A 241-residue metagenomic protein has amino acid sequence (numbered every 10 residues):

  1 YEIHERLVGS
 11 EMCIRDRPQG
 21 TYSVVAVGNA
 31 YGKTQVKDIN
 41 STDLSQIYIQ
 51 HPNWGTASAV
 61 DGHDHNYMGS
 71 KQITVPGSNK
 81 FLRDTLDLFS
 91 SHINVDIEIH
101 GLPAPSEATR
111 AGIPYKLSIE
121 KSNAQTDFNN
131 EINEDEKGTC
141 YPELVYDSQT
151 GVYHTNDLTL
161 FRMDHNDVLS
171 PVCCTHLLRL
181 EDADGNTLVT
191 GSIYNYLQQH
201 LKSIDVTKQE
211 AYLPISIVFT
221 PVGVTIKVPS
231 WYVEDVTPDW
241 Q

Functional and structural regions predicted by a protein language model:
Y1-G9, C13-I14: Single conserved hydrophobic/aromatic residue that forms the stacking wall/gate of nucleotide- or nucleobase-binding
R17-V27: A short tyrosine-centered beta-strand micro-motif
Q19-T21, P171-T175: Extracellular Ig-like/FN3 beta-sandwich strand-entry sites
V27-Y31, H100, E181-A183: Beta-strand-rich extracellular modules
G32-R83, G185-P221: Structured interaction patches on ligand/partner-binding surfaces of diverse proteins
D87-H100: A short, Gly/Thr-enriched small/hydrophobic beta-strand-prone motif that recurs across taxa
I99-D167: Short helix-loop boundary/capping segments
Y212-Q241: Extended, compositionally biased alpha-helical segments that mediate assembly or anchoring
